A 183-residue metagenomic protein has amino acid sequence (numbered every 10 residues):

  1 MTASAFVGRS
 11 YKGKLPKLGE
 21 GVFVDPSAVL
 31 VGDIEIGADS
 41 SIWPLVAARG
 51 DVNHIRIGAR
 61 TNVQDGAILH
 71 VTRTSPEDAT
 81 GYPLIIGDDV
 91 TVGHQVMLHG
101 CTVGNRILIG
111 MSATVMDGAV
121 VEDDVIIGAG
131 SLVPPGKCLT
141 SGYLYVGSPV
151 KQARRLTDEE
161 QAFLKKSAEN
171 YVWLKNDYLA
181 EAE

Functional and structural regions predicted by a protein language model:
M1-K17, L45, D51-L84, H94-Q95 (+1 more regions): Glycine-rich hexapeptide-repeat left-handed beta-helix
T2-I42: N-terminal segments that cap or nucleate solenoid repeat domains
D25, G50-D51: Thr-Gly-centered strand-to-loop micro-motif
T91: Short proline/glycine- and basic residue-enriched helix-capping loop/turn segments at helix->loop/beta transitions
